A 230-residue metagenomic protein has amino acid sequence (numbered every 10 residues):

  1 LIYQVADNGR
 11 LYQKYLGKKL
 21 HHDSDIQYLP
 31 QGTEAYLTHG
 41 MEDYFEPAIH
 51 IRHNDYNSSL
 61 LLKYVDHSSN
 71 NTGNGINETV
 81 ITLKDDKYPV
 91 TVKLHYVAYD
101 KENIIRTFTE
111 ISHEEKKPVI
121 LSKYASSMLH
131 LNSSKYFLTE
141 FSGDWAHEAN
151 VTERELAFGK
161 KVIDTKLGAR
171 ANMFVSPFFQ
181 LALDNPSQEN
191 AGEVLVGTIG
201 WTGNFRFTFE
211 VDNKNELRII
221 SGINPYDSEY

Functional and structural regions predicted by a protein language model:
L1-S228: Polysaccharide-binding surfaces and accessory modules of carbohydrate-active proteins
